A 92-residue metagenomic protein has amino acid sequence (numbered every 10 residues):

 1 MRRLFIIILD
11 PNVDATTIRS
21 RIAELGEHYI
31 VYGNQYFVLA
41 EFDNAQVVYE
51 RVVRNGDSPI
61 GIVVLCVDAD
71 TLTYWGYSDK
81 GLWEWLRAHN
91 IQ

Functional and structural regions predicted by a protein language model:
M1-L9: Short glycine-/aliphatic-rich beta-strand segments at the starts of folded cytosolic domains
R2, T16-T17, Q46, T71 (+1 more regions): Long, contiguous binding/interaction regions
L9-D14, V67-A69: Short, flexible beta-strand-to-coil junctions
V13-H28: Short aromatic-glycine-(Arg/Gly/Cys) micro-motifs in beta-strand/loop hairpins
I18, N44-V48, L82: Amphipathic alpha-helical interface surfaces
R21, R51, W85-H89: Residues that form generic nucleotide/phosphate-binding pockets
H28-G76: Short, intrinsically disordered low-complexity segments
G76-Q92: Charged phosphate-binding loop/patch that engages nucleotide di/tri-phosphates or the phosphate backbone of nucleic
